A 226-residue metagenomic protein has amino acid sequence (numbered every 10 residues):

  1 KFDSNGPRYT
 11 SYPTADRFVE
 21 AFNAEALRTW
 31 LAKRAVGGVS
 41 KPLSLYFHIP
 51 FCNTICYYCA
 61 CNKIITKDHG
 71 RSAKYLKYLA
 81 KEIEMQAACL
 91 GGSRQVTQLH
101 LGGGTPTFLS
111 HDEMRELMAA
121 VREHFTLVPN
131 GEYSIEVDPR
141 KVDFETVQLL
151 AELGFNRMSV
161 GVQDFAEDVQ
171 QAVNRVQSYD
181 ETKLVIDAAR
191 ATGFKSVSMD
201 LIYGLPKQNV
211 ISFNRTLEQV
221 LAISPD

Functional and structural regions predicted by a protein language model:
K1-L43: Flexible, acidic/Gly-rich N-terminal and inter-domain linker regions that tether and position cofactor-handling modules
T14-R17, I55, I64-I65: A short secondary-structure junction motif
G37-V39, H48-F51, G92, A191: Short glycine/proline-enriched loop/turn "hinge" motifs that connect secondary-structure elements and lie
L43-S44, Q98: Structural motif
S44, Y57, Y133: Divalent metal-dependent hydrolysis catalytic cores, especially in the metallo-beta-lactamase
L45-F47, V160: Short beta-strand motif preference
F47-K63: Local cysteine-cluster metal-coordination motifs and their immediate loop/turn environment, predominantly Fe-S cluster
K63-G92, V96-D226: Conserved non-cysteine loop/helix-boundary elements of the Radical SAM core domain that shape
